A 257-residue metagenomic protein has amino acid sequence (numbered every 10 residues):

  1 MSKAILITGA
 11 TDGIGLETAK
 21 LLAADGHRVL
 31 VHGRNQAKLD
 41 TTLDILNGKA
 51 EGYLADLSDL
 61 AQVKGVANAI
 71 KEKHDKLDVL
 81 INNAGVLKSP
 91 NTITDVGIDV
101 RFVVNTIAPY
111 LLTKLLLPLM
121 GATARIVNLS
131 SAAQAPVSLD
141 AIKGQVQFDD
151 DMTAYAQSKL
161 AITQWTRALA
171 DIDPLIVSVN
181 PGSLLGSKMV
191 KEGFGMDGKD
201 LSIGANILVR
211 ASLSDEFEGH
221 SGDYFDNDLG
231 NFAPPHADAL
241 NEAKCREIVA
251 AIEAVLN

Functional and structural regions predicted by a protein language model:
G9-D12, N35: Conserved glycine-rich cofactor-binding loop
G15-L16: N-terminal Rossmann-fold NAD(P) dinucleotide-binding loop
D25-D40: Conserved glycine-rich Rossmann-like NAD(P)H-binding loop of the short-chain dehydrogenase/reductase
Q36, Y53-N68: The beta1-alpha1 cofactor-binding region of Rossmann-like NAD(H)/NADP(H)-dependent oxidoreductases
K49, A69-N82, K88-I93: A glycine-rich helix->loop->beta "capping" turn within Rossmann-like NAD(P)(H)-dependent oxidoreductase domains
V63, M196-A233, L240-A250, A254: C-terminal helical subdomain
G85-I93, D99, A122-I172, N180-G195: Catalytic loop of short-chain dehydrogenase/reductase
T106-I107: Ankyrin-repeat alpha-helix packing hotspot
